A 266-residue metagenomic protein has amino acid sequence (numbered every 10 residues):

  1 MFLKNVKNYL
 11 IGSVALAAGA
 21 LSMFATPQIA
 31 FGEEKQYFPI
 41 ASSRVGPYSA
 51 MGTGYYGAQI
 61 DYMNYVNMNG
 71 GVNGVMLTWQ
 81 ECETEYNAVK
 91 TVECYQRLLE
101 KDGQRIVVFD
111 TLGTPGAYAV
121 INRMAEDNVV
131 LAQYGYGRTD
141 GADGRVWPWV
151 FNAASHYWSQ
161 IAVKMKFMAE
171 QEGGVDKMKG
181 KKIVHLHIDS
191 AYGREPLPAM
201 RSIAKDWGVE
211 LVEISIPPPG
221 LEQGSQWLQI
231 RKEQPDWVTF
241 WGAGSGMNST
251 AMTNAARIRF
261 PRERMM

Functional and structural regions predicted by a protein language model:
M1-Y37, M68: Short, low-complexity disordered leader/linker segments with a strong preference for bacterial N-terminal type II
I29-I40, M68-M76, E172-K181: Immediate post-signal peptide segment of exported/extracytoplasmic ligand-binding proteins
E34-Y37, A50-G57, N64, M68-G144 (+3 more regions): Beta-alpha junction/loop-to-helix N-cap segments that form part of ligand/metal-binding clefts
S42-G46: Short polar catalytic/cofactor-binding loops
P47-G57, A191-P196: Glycine- and acidic-residue-enriched helix-capping/strand-helix junction motifs
V66-N73, D127-V129, A204-E210, A256-R262: Short helix-capping segments at alpha-helix termini
K90, D140, P148-F260: Extracellular/periplasmic Venus flytrap/periplasmic-binding protein
Q104-I106, P235, R262-E263: Local beta-strand N-terminus motif with an aromatic residue
